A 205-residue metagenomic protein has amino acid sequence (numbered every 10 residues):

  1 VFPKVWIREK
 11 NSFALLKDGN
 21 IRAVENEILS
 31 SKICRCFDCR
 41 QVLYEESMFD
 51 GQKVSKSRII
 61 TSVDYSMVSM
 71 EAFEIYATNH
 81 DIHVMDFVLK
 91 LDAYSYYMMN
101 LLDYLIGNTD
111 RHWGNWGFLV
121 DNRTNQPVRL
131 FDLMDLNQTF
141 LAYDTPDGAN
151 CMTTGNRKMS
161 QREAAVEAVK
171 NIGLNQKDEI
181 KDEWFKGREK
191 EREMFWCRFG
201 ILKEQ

Functional and structural regions predicted by a protein language model:
V1-A72: Conserved ATP-binding subdomain of kinase catalytic cores across diverse folds
W6, W113-W116, W184, W196: A residue-identity detector for tryptophan
G19-N20, R123-Q205: C-terminal catalytic region of ATP-dependent kinase domains
C34, C39-V42, H80-H83, Y143 (+1 more regions): Glycine-rich loops and low-complexity Gly/Arg-rich segments that provide flexible linkers or classic glycine-based
R35, Y44-K53, S57, D92-Y97 (+3 more regions): Solvent-exposed, well-ordered amphipathic alpha-helical segments that flank/support binding or catalytic loops
S55-L101, N150-C151, K158-N171, N175: ATP-dependent phospho-/nucleotidyl transfer catalytic cores
H80-Y143: Conserved kinase catalytic-core segment
